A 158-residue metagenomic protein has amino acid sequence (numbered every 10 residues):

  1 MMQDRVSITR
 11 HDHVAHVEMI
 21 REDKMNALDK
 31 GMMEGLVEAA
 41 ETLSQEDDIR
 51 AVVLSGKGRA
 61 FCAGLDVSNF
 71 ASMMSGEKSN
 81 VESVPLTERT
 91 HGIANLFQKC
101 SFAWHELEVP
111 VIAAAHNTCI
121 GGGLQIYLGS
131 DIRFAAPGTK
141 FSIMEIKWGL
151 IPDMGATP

Functional and structural regions predicted by a protein language model:
M1-K57, M73: Conserved CoA-thioester-binding segment of acyl-CoA-metabolizing enzymes
V17, L54, D66, I126-L128: Hydrophobic/aromatic residues within transmembrane alpha-helices of multi-pass small-molecule transporters
N26, G64, N117, G123: Conserved phosphate-binding and hydrolysis motifs of nucleotide-dependent enzymes
G31-G35, L96, A103: Charged catalytic carboxylate motif
S55-K57, A63-D66, H116, P137 (+1 more regions): A secondary-structure boundary/capping signal
G56-C100, G149: Glycine- (often His-adjacent) and acidic-residue-rich active-site loop that binds/positions the CoA thioester
K99-E108, A114, I120-P158: CoA-thioester-processing core
